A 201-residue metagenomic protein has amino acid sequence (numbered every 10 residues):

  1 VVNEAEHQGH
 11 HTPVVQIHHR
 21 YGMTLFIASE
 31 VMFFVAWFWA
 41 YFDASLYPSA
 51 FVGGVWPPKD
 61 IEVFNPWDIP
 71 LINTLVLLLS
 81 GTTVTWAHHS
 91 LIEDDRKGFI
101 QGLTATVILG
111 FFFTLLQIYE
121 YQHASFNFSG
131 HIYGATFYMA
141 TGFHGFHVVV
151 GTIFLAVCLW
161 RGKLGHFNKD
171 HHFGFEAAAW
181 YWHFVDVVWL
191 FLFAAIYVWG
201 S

Functional and structural regions predicted by a protein language model:
V1-S201: ...captures the hydrophobic TM-helix bundle architecture rather than a specific catalytic motif, and can also fire on
